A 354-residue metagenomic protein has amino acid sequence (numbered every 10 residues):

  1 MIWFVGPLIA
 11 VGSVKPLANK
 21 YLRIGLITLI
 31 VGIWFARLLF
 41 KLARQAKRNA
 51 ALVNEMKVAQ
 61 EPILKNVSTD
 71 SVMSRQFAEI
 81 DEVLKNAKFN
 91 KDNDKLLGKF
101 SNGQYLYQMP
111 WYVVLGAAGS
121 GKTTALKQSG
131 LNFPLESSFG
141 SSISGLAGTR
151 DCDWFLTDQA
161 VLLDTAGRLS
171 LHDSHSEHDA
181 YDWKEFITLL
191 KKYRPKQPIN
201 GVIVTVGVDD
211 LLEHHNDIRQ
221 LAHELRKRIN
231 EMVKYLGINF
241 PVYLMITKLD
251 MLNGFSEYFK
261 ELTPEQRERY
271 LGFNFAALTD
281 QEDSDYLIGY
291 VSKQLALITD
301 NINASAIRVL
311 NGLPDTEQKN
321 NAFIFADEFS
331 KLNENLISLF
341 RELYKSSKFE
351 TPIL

Functional and structural regions predicted by a protein language model:
M1-L354: Basic, amphipathic N-terminal segments
